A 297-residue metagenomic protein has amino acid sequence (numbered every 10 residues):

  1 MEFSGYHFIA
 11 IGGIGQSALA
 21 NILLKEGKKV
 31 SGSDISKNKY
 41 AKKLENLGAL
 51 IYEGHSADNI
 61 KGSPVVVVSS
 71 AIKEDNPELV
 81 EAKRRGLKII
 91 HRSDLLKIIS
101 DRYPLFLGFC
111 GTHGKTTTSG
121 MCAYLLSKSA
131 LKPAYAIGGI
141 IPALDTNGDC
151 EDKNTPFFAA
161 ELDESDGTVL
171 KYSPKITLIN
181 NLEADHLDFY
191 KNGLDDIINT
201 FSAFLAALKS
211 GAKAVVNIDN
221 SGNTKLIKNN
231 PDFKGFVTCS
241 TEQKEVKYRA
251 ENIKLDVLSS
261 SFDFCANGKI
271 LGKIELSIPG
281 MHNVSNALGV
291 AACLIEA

Functional and structural regions predicted by a protein language model:
M1-H91, L95, R249-E251, L271 (+2 more regions): N-terminal leader/targeting and accessory segments in enzymes
E2-F3, I22, E45, D58-N59 (+3 more regions): Phosphate-binding loop of NTP-binding sites
S33, G54, R92, A136-G138 (+3 more regions): Conserved beta-strand termini and adjacent loop/short-helix elements that scaffold enzyme active sites in alpha/beta
L105-F106, T241, A266-L276: Glycine/charged-rich beta-loop-alpha catalytic/anionic-binding loops adjacent to active sites
D185-D188, I270-I274, V284: Short small-residue beta-strand/loop micro-motif enriched in glycine and branched aliphatics
Q243-Y248: Short coil-to-beta-strand transition motifs
I253-G272: Acidic-glycine-rich active-site phosphate/pyrophosphate-binding loop
